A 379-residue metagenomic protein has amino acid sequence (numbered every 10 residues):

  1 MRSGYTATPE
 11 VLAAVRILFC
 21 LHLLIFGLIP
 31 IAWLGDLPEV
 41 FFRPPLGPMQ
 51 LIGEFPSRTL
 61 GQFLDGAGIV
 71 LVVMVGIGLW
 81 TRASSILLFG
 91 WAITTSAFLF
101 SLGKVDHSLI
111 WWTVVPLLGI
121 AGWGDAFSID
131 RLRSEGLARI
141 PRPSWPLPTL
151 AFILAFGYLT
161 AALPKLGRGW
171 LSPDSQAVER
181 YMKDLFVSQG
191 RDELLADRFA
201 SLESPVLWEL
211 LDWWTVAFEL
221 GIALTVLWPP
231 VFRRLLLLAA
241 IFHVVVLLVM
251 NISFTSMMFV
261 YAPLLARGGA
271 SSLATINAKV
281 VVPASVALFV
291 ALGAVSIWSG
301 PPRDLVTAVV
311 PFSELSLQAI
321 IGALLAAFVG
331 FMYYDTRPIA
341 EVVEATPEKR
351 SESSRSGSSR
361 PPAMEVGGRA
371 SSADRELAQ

Functional and structural regions predicted by a protein language model:
M1-Q379: Alpha-helical membrane-anchoring segments
